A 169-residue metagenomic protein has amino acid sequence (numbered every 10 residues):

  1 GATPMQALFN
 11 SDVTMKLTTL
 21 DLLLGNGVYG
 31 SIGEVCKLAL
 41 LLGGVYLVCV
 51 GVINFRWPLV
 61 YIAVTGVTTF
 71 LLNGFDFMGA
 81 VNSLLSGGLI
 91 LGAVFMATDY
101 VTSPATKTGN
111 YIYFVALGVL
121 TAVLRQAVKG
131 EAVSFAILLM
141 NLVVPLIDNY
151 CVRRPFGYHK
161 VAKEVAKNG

Functional and structural regions predicted by a protein language model:
G1-L41: Long hydrophobic alpha-helical segments that form multi-pass transmembrane helix bundles in integral membrane proteins
G27-K37, F77-L89: Structural signature of hydrophobic alpha-helical transmembrane segments
L38-L42, L59-V67, L84-T98, Y111-V119: Hydrophobic alpha-helical segments embedded in the membrane of multi-pass proteins
G44-V48, G66-F70, A93, A97 (+3 more regions): Alpha-helical transmembrane segments of multipass membrane proteins
V48-V60, Y100-Y111: Membrane-helix interface "capping/anchor" motifs
P58, V81-L89, G109-I112, V128-M140: Loop-to-transmembrane alpha-helix initiation sites
L72-A80, V119-V133: Hydrophobic alpha-helical transmembrane segments in multi-pass integral membrane proteins
Q126-G169: Cytosolic-side transmembrane-helix boundaries in multi-pass membrane proteins
